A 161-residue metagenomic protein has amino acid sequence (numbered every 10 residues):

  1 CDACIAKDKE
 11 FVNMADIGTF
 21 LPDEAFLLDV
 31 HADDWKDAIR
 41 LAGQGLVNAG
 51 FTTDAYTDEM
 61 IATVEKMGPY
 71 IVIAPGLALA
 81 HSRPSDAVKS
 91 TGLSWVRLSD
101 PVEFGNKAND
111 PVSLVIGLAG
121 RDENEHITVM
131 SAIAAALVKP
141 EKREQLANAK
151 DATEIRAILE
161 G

Functional and structural regions predicted by a protein language model:
C1-G161: Cytosolic covalent-transfer regions centered on His/Cys nucleophiles that carry phosphoryl or persulfide groups
